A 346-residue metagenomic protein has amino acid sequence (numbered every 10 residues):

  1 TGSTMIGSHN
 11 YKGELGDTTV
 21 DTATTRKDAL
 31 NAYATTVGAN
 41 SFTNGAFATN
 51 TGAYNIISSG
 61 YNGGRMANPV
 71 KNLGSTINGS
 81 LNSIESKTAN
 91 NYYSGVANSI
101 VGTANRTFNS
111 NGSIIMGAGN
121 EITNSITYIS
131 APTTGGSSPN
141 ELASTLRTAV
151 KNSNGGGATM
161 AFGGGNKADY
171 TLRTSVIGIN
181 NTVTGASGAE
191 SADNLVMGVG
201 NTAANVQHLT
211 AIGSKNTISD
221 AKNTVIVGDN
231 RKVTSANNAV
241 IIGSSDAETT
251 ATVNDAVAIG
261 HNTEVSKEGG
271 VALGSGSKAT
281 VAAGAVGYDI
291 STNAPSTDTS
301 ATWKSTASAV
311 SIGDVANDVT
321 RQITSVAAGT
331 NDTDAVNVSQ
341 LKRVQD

Functional and structural regions predicted by a protein language model:
T1-S325, T333, S339: Glycine- and small/polar-enriched repetitive beta-structure motifs of secreted/surface proteins
Q340-D346: Glycine-rich, low-complexity segments
